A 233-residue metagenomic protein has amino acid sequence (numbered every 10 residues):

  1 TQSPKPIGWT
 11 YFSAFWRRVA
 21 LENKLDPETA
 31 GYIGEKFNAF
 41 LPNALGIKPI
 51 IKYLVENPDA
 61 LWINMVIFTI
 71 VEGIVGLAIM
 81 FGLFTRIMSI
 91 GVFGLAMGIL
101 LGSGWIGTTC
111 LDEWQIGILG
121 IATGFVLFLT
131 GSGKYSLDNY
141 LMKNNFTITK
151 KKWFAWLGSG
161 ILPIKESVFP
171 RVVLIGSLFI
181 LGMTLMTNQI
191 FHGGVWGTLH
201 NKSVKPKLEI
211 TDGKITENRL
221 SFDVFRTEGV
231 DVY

Functional and structural regions predicted by a protein language model:
T1-Y53, P58-I70, L83-Y233: Extended, low-polarity transmembrane helix blocks
V75-F84: Transmembrane alpha-helix interface/packing and boundary motifs in multi-pass membrane proteins, characterized by
